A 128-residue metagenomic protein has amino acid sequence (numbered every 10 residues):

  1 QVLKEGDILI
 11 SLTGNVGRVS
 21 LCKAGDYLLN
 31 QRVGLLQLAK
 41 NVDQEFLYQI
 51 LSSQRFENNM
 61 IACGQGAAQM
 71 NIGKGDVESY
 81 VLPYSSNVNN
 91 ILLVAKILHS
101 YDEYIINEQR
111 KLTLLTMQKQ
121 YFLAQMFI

Functional and structural regions predicted by a protein language model:
Q1-S52: A short beta-sheet element
D7, V33, Y48, V81 (+2 more regions): Short, well-ordered alpha-helical packing segments
L12, Y27-G34, E45, Q65-N89: A short glycine-rich beta-alpha junction/loop motif
P83-I128: Amphipathic alpha-helical coiled-coil/heptad-repeat segments
